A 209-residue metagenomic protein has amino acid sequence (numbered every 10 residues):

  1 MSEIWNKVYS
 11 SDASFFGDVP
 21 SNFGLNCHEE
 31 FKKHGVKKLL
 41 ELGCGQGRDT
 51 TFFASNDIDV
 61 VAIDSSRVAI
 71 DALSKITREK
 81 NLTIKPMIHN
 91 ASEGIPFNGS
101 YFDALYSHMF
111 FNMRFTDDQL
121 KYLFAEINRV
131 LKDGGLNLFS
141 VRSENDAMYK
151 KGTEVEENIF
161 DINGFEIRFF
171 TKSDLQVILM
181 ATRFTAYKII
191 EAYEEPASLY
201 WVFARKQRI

Functional and structural regions predicted by a protein language model:
M1-H34, L39-I84, I88-G94, N137-I209: Class I (Rossmann-like) S-adenosyl-L-methionine-dependent methyltransferase catalytic domain, capturing the SAM-binding
K37, G99-Y101, G134-G135: Surface-exposed loop/turn positions
R67, D117-K121: Non-membrane alpha-helical structural segments and their capping/turn regions in soluble enzymes
A72, N112, L120-L123: Helix-adjacent hinge/juxtasegments
I95-L105: A short acidic, Gly/Pro-enriched loop at the edge of an enzyme's catalytic core that lines a small-molecule cofactor
A104-D118: A short SAM/SAH-binding and catalytic strip from SAM-dependent methyltransferases
K121-D133: A short glycine-rich, Lys/Arg-flanked "PGG" loop and its adjoining helix->strand segment in the class I
